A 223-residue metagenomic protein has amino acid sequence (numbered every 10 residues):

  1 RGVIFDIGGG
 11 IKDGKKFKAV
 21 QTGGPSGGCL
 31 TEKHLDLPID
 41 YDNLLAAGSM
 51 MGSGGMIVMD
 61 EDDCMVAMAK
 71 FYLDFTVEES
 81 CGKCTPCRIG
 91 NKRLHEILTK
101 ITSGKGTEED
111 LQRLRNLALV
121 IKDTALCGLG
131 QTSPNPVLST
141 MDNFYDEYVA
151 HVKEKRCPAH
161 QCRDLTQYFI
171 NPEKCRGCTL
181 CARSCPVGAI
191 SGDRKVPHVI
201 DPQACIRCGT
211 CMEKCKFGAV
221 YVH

Functional and structural regions predicted by a protein language model:
R1-Q167: Redox cofactor-anchoring modules in respiratory/redox and cofactor-processing assemblies
G8-G9, G104, T179, G188 (+1 more regions): Glycine-centered helix-boundary capping/hinge motifs
Y72-F75, R156-G177, G188-R207, A219-H223: Ferredoxin-like iron-sulfur electron-transfer modules
C81-C87, C127, C175-C181, C185 (+2 more regions): Short cysteine clusters
R88-L94, P134, A182-G188, G192 (+2 more regions): Cys/His-rich zinc-coordinating "finger/knuckle" motifs
